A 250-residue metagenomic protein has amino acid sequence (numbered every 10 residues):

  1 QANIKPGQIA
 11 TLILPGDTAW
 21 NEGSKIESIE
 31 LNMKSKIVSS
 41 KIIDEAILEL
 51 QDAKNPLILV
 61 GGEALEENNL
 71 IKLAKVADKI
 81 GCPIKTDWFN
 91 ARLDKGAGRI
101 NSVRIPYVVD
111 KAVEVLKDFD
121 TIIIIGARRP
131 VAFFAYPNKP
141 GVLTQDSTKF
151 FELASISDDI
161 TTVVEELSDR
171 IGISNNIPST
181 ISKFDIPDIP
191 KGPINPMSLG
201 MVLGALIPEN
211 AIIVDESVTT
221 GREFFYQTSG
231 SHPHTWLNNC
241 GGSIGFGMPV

Functional and structural regions predicted by a protein language model:
Q1-E27, E45-P56, D110-A135, E166 (+2 more regions): Structural signature of the thiamine diphosphate
Q1-K5, S35-K36, R104, V115 (+6 more regions): Conserved thiamine diphosphate
N3, G62-N69, G192-M197: Active-site glycine- and acidic-residue-rich loops that bind and position anionic ligands or nucleotide-like cofactors
L14-A19, G62-A64, N90, R129 (+2 more regions): Glycine-rich beta-alpha junction loops
W20-L31, K95, Q145, N175-P187 (+1 more regions): Gly-rich Lys/Arg/Thr-decorated short loops/hinges at beta-loop-alpha junctions or inter-strand turns that position
N55-E67, A77, P190, V214: Glycine-rich phosphate/diphosphate-binding loops and the adjacent beta-loop-alpha structural elements that coordinate
G62-L153, S231-V250: Glycine-rich, anion-gripping cofactor-binding loops and their flanking helix/strand elements in enzyme active sites
T180-P249: Active-site diphosphate/adenylate-binding microenvironment
